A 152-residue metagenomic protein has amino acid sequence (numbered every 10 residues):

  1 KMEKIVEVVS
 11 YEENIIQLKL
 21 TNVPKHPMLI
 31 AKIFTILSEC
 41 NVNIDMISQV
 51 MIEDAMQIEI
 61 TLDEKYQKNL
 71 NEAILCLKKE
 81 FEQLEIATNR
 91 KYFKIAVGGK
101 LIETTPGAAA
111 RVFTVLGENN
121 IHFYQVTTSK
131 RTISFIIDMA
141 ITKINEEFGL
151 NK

Functional and structural regions predicted by a protein language model:
K1-K152: A conserved regulatory-domain signal marking ACT and ACT-like small-molecule sensing domains and adjacent regulatory
